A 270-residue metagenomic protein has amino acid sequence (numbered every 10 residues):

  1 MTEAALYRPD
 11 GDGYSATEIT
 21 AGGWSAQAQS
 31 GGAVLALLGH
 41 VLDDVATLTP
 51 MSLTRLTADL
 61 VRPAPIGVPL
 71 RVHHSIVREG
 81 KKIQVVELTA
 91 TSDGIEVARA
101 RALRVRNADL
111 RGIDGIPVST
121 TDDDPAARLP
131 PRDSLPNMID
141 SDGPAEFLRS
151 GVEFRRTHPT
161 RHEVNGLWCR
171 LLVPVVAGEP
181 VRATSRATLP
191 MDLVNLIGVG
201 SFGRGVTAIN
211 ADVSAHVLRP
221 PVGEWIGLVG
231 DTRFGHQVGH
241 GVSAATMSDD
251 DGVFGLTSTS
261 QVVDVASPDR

Functional and structural regions predicted by a protein language model:
M1-R270: Terminal targeting signals and extreme-terminal segments of soluble enzymes
